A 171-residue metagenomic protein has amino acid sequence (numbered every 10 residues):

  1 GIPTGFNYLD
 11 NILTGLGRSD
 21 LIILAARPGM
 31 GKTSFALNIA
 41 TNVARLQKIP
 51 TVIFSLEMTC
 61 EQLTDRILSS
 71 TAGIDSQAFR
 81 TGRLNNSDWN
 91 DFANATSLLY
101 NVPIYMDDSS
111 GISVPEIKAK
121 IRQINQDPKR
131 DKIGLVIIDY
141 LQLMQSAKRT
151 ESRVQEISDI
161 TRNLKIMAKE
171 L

Functional and structural regions predicted by a protein language model:
G1-R18: Pre-Walker A segment
N11, S34, N38, N42-K132 (+1 more regions): Cytosolic-facing regulatory segments adjacent to core modules
G17-I22, A26, I49: Pre-Walker A (Motif I) flank of P-loop NTPase domains
G31: Conserved glycine(s) of the Walker
N42-R45, E156-L171: Substrate-engagement module of ASCE P-loop NTPases
L135: Hydrophobic "anchor" residues on beta-strands that sit immediately upstream of conserved functional sites
L143: Residues immediately C-terminal
